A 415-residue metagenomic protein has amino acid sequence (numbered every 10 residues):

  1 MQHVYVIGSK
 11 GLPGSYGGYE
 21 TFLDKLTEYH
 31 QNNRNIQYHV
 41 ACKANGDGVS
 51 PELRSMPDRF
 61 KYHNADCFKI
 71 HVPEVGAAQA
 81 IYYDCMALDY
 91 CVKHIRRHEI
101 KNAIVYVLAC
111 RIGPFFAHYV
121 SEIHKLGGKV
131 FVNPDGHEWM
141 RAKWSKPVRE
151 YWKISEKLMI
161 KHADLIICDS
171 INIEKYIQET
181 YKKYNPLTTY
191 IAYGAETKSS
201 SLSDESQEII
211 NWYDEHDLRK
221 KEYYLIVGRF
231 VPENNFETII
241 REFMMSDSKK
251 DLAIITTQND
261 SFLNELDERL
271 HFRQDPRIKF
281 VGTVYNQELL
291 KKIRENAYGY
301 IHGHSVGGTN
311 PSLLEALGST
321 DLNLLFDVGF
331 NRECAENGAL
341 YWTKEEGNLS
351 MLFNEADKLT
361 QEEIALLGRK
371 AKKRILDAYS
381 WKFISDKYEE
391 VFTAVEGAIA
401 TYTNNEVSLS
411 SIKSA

Functional and structural regions predicted by a protein language model:
Y5, W212-N234, I240-D247, A253: Conserved donor-binding/catalytic core segment of Leloir-type glycosyltransferases
Y5-S15, Y29-A77, N172-E174, Q178-T180 (+1 more regions): N-terminal strand-loop element at the rim of the active site of nucleotide-sugar-dependent glycosyltransferases
C42-G46, A195, V227, K250-L266 (+1 more regions): Glycosyltransferase donor-sugar binding loop
A80-V92, N102-P134, G308: An aromatic- and histidine-rich active-site surface loop
V148-I166: Membrane-proximal helix-turn-helix segments that form the acceptor-binding/catalytic region of lipid-linked
K161-T188, A195-S200, I209, Y388: A short, active-site helix/loop in glycosyltransferases that binds the activated sugar's phosphate group
K292-G308, D321-L322: Acidic donor-binding loop of glycosyltransferase active sites
A339-G347, N354-Q361: Conserved acidic donor-binding segment of nucleotide-sugar-dependent glycosyltransferases
